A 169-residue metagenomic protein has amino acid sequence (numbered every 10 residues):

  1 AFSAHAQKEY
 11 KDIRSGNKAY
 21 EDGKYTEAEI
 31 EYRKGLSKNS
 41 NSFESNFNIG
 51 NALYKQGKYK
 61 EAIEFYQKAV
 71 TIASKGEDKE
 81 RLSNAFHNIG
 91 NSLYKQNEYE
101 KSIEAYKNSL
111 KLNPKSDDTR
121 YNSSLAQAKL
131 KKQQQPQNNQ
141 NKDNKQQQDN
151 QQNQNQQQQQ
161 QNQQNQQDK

Functional and structural regions predicted by a protein language model:
F2-A6: Sec/Tat signal peptide C-region and signal peptidase I cleavage site
Q7-K38: Alpha-helical segment of the N-proximal tetratricopeptide repeat
K8-D12, F43-E44, K79, S83 (+1 more regions): Helix-start (N-cap) detector for alpha-helical repeat units in TPR-like alpha-solenoids, especially tetratricopeptide
K24, N48, N88: Acidic active-site catalytic centers that drive phospho-/nucleotidyl reactions and related ester hydrolyses
A28-K68: N-terminal, post-signal-peptide region of Sec/Tat-exported proteins
L53-K169: Feature detects intrinsically disordered, low-complexity acidic/polar segments
